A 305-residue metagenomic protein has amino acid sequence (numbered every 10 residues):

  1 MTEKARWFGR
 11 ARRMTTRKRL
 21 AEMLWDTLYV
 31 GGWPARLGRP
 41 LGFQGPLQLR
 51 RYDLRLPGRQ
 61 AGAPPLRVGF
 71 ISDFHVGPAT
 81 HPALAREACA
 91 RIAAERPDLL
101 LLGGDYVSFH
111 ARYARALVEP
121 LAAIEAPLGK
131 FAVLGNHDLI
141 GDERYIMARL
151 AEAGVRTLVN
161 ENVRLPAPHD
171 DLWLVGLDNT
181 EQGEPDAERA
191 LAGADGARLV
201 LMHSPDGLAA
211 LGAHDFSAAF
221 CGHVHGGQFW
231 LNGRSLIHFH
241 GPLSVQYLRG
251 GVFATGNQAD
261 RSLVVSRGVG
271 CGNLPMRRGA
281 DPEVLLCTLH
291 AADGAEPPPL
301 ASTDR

Functional and structural regions predicted by a protein language model:
M1-R67, P78: Acidic, histidine-bearing metal-coordination/catalytic regions of metal-dependent phosphoesterases
R36-Q44, I71-L84, Y106-R112, D138-D142 (+2 more regions): Acidic/histidine-rich helix-loop elements that form or flank divalent-metal/phosphate-binding sites at the catalytic
L47, R55-G69, V155-R156, V163-V175 (+1 more regions): Beta-strand-turn-beta hairpins that frame and shape the catalytic cleft of phosphate-ester-processing enzymes
P65-H75, D171-T180, L199-H203, R261-G268: Active-site-proximal beta-strand elements of phosphoester/diester hydrolases
G69-S72, L99-D105, G129-N136, L158-E161 (+3 more regions): Active-site neighborhood of phospho(di)ester-bond hydrolases with catalytic His/Asp-centered motifs
A79-P166: Core catalytic region of metal-dependent phosphoesterases/phosphodiesterases, especially metallo-beta-lactamase-like
A148, E152-V155, V159-E161, A167-A210 (+3 more regions): Binuclear metal-dependent hydrolase catalytic cores centered on His/Asp/Glu-rich metal-binding motifs
P205-L286, D293-P297, A301: Conserved beta-sheet core of the metallophosphoesterase superfamily
